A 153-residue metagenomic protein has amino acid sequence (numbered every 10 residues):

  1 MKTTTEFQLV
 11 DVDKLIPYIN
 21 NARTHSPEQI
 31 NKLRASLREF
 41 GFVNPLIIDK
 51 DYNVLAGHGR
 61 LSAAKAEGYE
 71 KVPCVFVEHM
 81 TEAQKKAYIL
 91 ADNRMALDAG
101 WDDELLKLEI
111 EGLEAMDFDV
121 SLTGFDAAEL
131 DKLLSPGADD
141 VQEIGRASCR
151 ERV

Functional and structural regions predicted by a protein language model:
M1-R152: Aromatic/glycine/proline-enriched transmembrane-helix motif characteristic of membrane-embedded glycan-assembly enzymes
